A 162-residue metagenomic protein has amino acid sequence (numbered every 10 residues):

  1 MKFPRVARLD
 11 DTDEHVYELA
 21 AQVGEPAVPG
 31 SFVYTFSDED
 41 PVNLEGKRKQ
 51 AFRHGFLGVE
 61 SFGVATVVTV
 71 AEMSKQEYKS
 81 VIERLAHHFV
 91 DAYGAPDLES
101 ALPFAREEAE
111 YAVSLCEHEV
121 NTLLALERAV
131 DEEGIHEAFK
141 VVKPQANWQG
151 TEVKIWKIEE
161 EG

Functional and structural regions predicted by a protein language model:
M1-V68: N-terminal accessory interaction module
S31, A51, R84-H88, F104 (+1 more regions): Charge-rich, solvent-exposed alpha-helical interaction surfaces
V59, G63, A92, P96 (+1 more regions): Amphipathic alpha-helical interaction segments
T69-K75: A ubiquitous short alpha-helical element
Q76, V90-D91: Intrinsically disordered, low-complexity regulatory regions associated with ubiquitination proteins
E77-L85: Short acidic alpha-helix initiation/capping motifs at coil-to-helix transition points, especially at protein N-termini
D91-R106: Short, surface-exposed acidic
E107-G162: Alpha-helical oligomerization segments
